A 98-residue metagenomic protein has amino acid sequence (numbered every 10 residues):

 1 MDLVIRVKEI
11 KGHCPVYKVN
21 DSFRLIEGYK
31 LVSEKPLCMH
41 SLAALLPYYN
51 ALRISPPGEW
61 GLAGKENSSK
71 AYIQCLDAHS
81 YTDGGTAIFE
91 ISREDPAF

Functional and structural regions predicted by a protein language model:
M1-I5: Short structural boundary motif marking the start of a folded domain
V7-G12: Short alpha-helix capping/helix-loop boundary micro-motifs
H13-C14, E27: Non-catalytic effector/regulatory segments
F23-A63: Acidic, aromatic-enriched beta-alpha/helix-loop junctions
W60-F98: Short, compact, well-ordered microdomains
